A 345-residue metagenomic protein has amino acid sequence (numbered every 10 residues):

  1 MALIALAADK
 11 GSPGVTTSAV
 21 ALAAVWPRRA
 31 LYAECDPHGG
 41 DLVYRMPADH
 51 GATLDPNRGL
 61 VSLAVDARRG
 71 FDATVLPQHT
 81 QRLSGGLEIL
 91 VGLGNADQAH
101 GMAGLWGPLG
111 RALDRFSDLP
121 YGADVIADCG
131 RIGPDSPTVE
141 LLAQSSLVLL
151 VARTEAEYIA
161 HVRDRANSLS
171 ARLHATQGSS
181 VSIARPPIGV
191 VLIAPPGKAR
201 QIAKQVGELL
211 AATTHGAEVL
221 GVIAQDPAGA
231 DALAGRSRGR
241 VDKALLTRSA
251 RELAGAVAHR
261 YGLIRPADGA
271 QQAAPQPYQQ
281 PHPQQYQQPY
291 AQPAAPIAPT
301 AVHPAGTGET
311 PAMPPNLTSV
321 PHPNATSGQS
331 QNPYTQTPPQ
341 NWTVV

Functional and structural regions predicted by a protein language model:
L3-F71, D124: Walker A/P-loop NTP-binding active-site region of P-loop NTPases, recognizing the glycine-rich GxxxxGKT/S
A5-A7, A33-E34, V91-G92, I126-C129 (+2 more regions): Conserved beta-strand segments of the P-loop GTPase G domain that flank and frequently precede/overlap
I89-P134: Cytosolic-facing regulatory segments adjacent to core modules
G104-R111, R163-K198: P-loop/Walker A phosphate-binding loop and immediately adjacent motor/lid segment at beta-alpha junctions
P120, D135-A156: Inter-motif core of Ras-like GTPase G domains
L147, G189, V219-G221: Well-ordered beta-strand positions
I193-R240: Beta-strand-loop-alpha "switch" segments that mediate conformational coupling across diverse proteins
A232-V345: NTP-binding/hydrolysis catalytic cores, primarily Walker-type P-loop NTPases
